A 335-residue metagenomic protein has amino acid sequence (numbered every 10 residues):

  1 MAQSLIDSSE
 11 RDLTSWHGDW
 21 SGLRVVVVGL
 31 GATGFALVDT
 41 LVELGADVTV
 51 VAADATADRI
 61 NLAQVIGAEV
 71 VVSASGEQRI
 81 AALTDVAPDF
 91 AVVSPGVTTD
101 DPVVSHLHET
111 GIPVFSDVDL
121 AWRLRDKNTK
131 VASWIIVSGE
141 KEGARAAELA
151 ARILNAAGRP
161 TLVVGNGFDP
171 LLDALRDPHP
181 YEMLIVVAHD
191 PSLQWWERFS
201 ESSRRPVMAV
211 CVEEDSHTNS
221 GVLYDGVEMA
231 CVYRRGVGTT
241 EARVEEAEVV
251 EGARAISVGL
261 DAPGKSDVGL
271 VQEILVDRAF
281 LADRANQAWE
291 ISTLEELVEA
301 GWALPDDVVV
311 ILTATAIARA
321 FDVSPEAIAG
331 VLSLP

Functional and structural regions predicted by a protein language model:
M1-L120, A303, I317, F321-P335: N-terminal leader/targeting and accessory segments in enzymes
Q3, L13, L23, V28-L30 (+2 more regions): Adenine nucleotide phosphate-binding catalytic loops in nucleotide-utilizing enzymes
W16, I80-T84, P95-R254: Phosphate-binding loop of NTP-binding sites
A36, R145, L149, P170-L172 (+1 more regions): Short amphipathic alpha-helical face segments that pack within enzyme cores and frequently flank/anchor catalytic
D47-A52, L162-V163, S257: Short beta-strand "acidic-cap" motif of Rossmann-like dinucleotide-binding folds
D54, G76, L120, G167 (+3 more regions): Short, solvent-exposed coil/turn elements at secondary-structure transition points
Q64-V72, G111-P113, A247-G259, E273-L275: Active-site regions of enzymes building and remodeling cell-envelope glycoconjugates
L83-F90, N128-V137, D267-D277: Short, surface-exposed amphipathic charged segments that create phosphate/polyanion-binding patches used for binding
